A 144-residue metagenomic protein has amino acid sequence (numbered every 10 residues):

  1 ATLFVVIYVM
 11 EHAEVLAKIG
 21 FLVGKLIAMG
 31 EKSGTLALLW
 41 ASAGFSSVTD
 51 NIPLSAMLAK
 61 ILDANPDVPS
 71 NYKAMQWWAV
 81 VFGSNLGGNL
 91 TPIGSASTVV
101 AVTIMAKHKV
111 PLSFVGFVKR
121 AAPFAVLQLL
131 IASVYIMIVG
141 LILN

Functional and structural regions predicted by a protein language model:
A1-V5: Hydrophobic mid-bilayer segments of alpha-helices in multi-pass membrane transport proteins, especially secondary
Y8-H12, S47, S133-L141: Short hydrophobic alpha-helical membrane-anchoring segments
V9-V110: Membrane-interfacial helix-loop connectors
F82, L86-N144: Juxtamembrane and boundary regions of transmembrane helices in multi-pass small-molecule transporters and channels
